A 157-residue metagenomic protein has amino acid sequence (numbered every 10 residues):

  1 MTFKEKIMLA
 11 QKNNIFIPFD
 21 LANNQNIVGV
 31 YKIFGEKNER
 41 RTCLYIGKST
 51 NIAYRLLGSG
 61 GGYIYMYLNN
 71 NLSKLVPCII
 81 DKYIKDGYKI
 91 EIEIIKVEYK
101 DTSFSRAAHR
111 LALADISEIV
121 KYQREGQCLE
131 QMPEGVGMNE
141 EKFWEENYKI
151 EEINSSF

Functional and structural regions predicted by a protein language model:
M1-C43, K48-F157: Boundary/linker segments flanking structured domains
